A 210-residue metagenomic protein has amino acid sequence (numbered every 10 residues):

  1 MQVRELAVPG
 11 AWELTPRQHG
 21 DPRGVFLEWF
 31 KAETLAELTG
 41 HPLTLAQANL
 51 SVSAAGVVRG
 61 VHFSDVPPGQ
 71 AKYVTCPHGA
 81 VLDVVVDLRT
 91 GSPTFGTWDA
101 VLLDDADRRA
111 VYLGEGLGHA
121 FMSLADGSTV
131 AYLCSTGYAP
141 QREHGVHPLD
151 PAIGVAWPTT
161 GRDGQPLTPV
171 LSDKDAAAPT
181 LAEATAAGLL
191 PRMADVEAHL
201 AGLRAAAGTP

Functional and structural regions predicted by a protein language model:
M1-A106, G127, G137-P210: Non-catalytic, conserved peripheral segments adjacent to functional cores
L103-G127, L133-S135: Conserved metal-binding segment of the jelly-roll/cupin
